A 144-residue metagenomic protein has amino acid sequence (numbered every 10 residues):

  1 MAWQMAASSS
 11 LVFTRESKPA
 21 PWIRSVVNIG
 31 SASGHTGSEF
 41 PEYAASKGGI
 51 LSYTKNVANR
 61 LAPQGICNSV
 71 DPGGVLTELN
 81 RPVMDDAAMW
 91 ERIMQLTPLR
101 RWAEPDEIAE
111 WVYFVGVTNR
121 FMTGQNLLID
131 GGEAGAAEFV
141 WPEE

Functional and structural regions predicted by a protein language model:
M1-L11, V27, Y43, I50 (+1 more regions): Catalytic Tyr-X3-Lys loop
M1-W22, A58-N59, P63, V117: Amphipathic alpha-helical dimer-interface segment in Rossmann-like NAD(P)H-dependent oxidoreductases
P19-G49, T54-P63, G74-V75: Catalytic loop of short-chain dehydrogenase/reductase
V27, N68, Q125: Rossmann-like NAD(H)/NADP(H) cofactor-binding core
A62, I66, M122-G124: Short, small/polar-rich loop/turn modules that mediate ligand/substrate recognition or access, typified
P72-P82: Short, flexible catalytic-loop segment of classical short-chain dehydrogenase/reductase
A87-D106: Catalytic Tyr-x(3-8)-Lys segment
R101-I129, A134: C-terminal substrate-recognition "lid" of short-chain dehydrogenase/reductases
